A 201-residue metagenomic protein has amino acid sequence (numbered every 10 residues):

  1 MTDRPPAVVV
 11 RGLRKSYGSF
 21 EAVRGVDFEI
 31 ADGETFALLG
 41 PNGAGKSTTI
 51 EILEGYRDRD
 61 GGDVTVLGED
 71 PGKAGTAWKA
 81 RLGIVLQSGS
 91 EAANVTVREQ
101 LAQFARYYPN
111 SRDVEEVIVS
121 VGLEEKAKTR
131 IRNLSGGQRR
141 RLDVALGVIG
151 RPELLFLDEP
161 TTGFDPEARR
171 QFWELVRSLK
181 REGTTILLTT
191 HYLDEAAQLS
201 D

Functional and structural regions predicted by a protein language model:
M1-T2: Actinobacteria-biased recognition of intrinsically disordered, low-complexity terminal regions
P5-V8, K15-D201: ABC transporter nucleotide-binding domains
